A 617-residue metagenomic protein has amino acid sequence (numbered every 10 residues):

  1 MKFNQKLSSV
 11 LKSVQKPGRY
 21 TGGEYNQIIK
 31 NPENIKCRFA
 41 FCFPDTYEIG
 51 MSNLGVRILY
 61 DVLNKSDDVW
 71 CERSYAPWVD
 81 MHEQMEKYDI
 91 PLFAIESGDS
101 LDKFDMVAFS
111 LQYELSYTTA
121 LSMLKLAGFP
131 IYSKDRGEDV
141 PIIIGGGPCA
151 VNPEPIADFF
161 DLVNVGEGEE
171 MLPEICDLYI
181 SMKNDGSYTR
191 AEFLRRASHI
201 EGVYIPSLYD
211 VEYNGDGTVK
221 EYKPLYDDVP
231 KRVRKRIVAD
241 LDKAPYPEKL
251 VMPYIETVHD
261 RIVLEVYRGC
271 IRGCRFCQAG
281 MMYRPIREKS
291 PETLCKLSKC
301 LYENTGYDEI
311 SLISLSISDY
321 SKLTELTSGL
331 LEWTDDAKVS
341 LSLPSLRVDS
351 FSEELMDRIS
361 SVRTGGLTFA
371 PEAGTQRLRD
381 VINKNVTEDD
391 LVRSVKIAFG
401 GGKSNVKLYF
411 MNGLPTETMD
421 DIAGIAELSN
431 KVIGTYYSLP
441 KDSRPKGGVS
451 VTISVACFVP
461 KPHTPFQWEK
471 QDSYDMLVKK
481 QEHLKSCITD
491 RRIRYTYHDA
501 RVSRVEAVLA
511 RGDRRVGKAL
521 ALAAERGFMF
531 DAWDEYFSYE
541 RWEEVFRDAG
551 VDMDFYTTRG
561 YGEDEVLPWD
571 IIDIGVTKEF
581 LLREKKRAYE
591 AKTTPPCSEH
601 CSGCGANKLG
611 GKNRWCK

Functional and structural regions predicted by a protein language model:
K2-I28, F39-F41, T489-K617: Radical SAM enzyme core and accessory elements
V10-A40, Y47-E48, P206, D216-V263 (+2 more regions): N-terminal [4Fe-4S]-dependent radical SAM core
F39-D45, L63, V251-F276, Y302 (+2 more regions): N-terminal pre-triad scaffold of radical SAM enzymes
C42, K299-A456: Conserved SAM/AdoMet-binding glycine-rich loop
N53, E256-E292, H600-K617: Canonical Radical SAM [4Fe-4S] cluster-binding loop centered on the CxxxCxxC motif and its immediate flanking residues
D68-D80: A short beta-strand-loop structural module common to alpha/beta enzyme folds
P77-P224, P465-D513, L520-E535: Glycine-rich beta-alpha loop elements in corrinoid/cobalamin-binding modules across cobalamin-dependent enzymes
R196-I205, L315-Y320, P344-S350, G413 (+4 more regions): A glycine-rich phosphate-binding loop feature that marks nucleotide/adenosyl-phosphate handling sites
